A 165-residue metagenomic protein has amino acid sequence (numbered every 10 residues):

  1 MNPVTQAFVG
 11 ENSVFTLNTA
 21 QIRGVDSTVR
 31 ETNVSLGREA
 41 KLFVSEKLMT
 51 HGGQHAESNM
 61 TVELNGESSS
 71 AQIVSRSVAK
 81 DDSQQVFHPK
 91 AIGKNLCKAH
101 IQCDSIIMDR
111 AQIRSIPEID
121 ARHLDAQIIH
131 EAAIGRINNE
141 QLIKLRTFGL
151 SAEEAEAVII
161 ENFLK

Functional and structural regions predicted by a protein language model:
M1-L150, I160-K165: Conserved beta-strand/loop scaffold segments within soluble protein domains that form the structured core and edges
A155-E156: Small-residue helix-packing motif on alpha-helices
